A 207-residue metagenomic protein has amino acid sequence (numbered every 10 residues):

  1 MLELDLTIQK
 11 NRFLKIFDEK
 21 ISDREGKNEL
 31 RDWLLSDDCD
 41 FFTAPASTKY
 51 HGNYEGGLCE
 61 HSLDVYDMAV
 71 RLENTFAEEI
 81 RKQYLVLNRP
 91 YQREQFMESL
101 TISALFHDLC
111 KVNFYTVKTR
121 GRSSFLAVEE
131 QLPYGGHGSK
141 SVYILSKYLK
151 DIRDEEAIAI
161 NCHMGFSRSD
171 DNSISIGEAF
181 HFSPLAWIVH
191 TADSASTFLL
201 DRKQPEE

Functional and structural regions predicted by a protein language model:
M1-A44, T48-K49: Non-catalytic interface/linker regions that flank or bridge core catalytic/transmembrane domains
M1-D5, S62, S175: Acidic/proline-rich low-complexity IDRs
K10, L14, D38-C39, R81 (+2 more regions): Generic intrinsically disordered, low-complexity segments enriched for polar/acidic and small residues
S47-G56, E60, L72, V86-R202: Divalent metal-dependent catalytic cores for phosphoryl transfer on phosphate-bearing substrates
N74-Y84: Helix-hairpin-helix/helix-loop-helix acidic hairpins
P205: Active-site or metal-binding loop neighborhoods of secreted/extracellular toxin and effector enzymes
